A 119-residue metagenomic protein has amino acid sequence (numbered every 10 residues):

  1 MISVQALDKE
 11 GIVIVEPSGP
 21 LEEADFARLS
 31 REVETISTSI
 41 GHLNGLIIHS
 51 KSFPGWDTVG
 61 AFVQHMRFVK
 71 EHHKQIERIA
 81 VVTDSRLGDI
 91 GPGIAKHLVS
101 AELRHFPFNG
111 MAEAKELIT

Functional and structural regions predicted by a protein language model:
M1-T119: Amphipathic, Lys/Arg-enriched alpha-helical "gate/interface" segment within cytosolic domains that mediates
